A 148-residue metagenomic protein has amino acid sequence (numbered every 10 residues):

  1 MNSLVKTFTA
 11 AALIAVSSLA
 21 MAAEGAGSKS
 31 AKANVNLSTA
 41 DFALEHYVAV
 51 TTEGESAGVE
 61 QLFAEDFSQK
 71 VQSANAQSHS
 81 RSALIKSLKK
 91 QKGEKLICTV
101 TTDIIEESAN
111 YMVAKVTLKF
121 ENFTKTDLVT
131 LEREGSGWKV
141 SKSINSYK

Functional and structural regions predicted by a protein language model:
N2-L4, L19-E53: Short, low-complexity N-terminal intrinsically disordered segments enriched in polar/charged residues
T9-S18: Bacterial N-terminal signal peptides
A31, N36, S56, K142-K148: Low-complexity, intrinsically disordered terminal/linker segments enriched in charged and Gly/Pro repeats
K32, S82-F123: Surface-exposed, charged secondary-structure patches
D41-V48, S56, E60, R81-I85 (+1 more regions): Extracytoplasmic/secreted envelope proteins and their assembly/folding machinery, especially bacterial periplasmic
G54-K70: Short, well-ordered alpha-helical segments enriched in acidic and aromatic residues
S68-Q77, G93: A short gly/proline-enriched turn/hairpin at secondary-structure junctions
T124-K148: Short beta-strand edge/turn micro-motifs at domain boundaries
